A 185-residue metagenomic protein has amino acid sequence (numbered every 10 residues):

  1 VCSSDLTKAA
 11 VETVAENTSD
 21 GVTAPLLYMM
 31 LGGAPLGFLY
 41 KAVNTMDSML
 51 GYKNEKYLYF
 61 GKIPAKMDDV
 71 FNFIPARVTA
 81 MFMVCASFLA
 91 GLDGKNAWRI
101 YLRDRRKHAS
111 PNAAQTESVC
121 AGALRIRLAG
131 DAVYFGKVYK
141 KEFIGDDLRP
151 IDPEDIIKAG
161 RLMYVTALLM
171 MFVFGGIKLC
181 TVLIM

Functional and structural regions predicted by a protein language model:
V1-S3: Short, small-residue-biased leader/transition segments that mark boundaries at the very start of proteins
T7, V11, A24, L50-M185: Catalytic cores of Mg2+-dependent Asp-rich isoprenoid enzymes
N17, M29, D47, A121: Short glycine- and Lys/Arg-enriched binding-loop motifs that mark or flank ligand-binding interfaces
A24-V43: Membrane-embedded alpha-helical segments that form the functional core of polytopic membrane enzymes, especially those
A42, M46, L50: Active-site His/Glu-centered metal-binding helix of metallohydrolases
